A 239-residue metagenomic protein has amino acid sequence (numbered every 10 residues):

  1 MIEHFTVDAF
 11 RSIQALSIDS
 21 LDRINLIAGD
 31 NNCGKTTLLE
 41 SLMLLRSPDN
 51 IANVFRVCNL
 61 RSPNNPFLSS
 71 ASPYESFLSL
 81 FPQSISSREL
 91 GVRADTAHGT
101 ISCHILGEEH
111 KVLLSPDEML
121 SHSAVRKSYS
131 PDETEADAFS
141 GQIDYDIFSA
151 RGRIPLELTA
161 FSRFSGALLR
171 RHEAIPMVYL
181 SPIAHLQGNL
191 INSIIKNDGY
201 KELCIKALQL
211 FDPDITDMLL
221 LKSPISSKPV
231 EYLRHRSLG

Functional and structural regions predicted by a protein language model:
M1-P48, N59, P63-N65: Pre-Walker A-like glycine/lysine-rich segment at the N-terminus of P-loop NTPase domains
P48-G239: Phosphate-coordinating catalytic segments in nucleotide- and nucleic-acid-processing enzymes
